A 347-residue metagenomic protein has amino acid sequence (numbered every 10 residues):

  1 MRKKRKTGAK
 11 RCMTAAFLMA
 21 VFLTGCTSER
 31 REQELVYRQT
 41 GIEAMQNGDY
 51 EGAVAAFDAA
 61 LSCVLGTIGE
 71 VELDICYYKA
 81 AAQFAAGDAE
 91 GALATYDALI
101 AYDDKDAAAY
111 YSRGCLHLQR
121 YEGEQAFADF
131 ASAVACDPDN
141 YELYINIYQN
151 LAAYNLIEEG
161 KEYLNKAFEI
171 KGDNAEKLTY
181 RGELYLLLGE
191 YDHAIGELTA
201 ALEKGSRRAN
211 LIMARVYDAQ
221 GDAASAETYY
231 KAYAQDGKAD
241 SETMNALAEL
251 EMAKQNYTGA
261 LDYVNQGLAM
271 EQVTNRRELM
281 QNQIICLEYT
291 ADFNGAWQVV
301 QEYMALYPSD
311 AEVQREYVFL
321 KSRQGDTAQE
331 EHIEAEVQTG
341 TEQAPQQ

Functional and structural regions predicted by a protein language model:
G25-A81, A85: N-terminal leader/linker segments that initiate helical-solenoid repeat arrays
E34, I68, L73-D74, A107-A108 (+6 more regions): Helix-start (N-cap) detector for alpha-helical repeat units in TPR-like alpha-solenoids, especially tetratricopeptide
Q46, A85, Q119-R120, N150-Y154 (+5 more regions): Register position in tetratricopeptide repeats
C63, Y102, C136, I170 (+4 more regions): Structural marker of alpha-solenoid helical repeat scaffolds
D74, Y78, A85, S112 (+6 more regions): Canonical tetratricopeptide repeat
